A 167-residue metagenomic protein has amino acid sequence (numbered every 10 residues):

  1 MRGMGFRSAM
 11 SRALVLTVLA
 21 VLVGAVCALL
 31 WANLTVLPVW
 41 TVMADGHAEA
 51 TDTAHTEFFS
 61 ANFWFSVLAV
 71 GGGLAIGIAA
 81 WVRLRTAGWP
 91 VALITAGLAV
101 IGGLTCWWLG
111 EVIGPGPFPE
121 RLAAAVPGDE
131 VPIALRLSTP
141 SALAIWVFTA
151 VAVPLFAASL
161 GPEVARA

Functional and structural regions predicted by a protein language model:
M1-S8, T51-A54, I133: Cytosolic juxtamembrane amphipathic/interface segments immediately preceding and feeding into a transmembrane helix
R2-L14, V36-L37, A75-T95, E111-F118 (+1 more regions): Cytoplasmic membrane-interface segments at the C-terminal ends of transmembrane helices
R12, L16-A20, A61, F65 (+2 more regions): Alpha-helical transmembrane segments of multi-pass membrane proteins, especially transporters and channels
L16-A32, L93-E111: Hydrophobic alpha-helical membrane-insertion segments
V26-D45: Interfacial/capping segments of alpha-helical transmembrane domains
W40-F58, A124-P127: Perimembrane loop-to-helix junctions flanking transmembrane segments
E57-G71, D129-A152: Hydrophobic alpha-helical transmembrane segments
G102-V126: Juxtamembrane non-transmembrane "cap" segments at the membrane-aqueous interface of multi-pass membrane proteins
